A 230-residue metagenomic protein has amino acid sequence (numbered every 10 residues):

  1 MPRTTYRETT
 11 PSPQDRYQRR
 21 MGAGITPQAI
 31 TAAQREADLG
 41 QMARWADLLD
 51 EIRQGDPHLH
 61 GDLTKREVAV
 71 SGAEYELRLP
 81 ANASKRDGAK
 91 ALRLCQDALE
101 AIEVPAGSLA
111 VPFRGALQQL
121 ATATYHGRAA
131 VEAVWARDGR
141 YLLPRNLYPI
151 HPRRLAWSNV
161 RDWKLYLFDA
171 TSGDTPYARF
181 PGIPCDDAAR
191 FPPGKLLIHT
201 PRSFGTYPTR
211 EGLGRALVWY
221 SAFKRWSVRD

Functional and structural regions predicted by a protein language model:
M1-S108: Extended, helix-rich architectural segments
T10-S12, Q18, G22, A33-R35 (+2 more regions): Structured, contiguous alpha/beta core segments that scaffold functional sites
